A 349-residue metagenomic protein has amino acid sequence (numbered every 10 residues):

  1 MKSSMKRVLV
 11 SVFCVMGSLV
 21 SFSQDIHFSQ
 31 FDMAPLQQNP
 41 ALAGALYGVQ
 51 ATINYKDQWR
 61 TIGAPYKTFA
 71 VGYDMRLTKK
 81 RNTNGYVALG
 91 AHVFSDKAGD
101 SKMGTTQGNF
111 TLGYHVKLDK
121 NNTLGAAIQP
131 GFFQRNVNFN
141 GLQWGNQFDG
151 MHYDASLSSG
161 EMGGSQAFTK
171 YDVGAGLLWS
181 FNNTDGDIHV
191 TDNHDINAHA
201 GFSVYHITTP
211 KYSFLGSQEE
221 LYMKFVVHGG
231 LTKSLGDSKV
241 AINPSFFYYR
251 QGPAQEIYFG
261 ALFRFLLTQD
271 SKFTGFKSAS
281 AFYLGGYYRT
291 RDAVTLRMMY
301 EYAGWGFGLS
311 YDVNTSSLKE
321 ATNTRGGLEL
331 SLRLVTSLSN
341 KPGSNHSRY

Functional and structural regions predicted by a protein language model:
K2-S4, S347: Membrane-interface anchoring determinants
S4-G17: Sec-dependent N-terminal signal peptides
L19-S23: Sec/Tat signal peptide C-region and signal peptidase I cleavage site
Q24-Y349: Subset of outer-membrane beta-barrel
